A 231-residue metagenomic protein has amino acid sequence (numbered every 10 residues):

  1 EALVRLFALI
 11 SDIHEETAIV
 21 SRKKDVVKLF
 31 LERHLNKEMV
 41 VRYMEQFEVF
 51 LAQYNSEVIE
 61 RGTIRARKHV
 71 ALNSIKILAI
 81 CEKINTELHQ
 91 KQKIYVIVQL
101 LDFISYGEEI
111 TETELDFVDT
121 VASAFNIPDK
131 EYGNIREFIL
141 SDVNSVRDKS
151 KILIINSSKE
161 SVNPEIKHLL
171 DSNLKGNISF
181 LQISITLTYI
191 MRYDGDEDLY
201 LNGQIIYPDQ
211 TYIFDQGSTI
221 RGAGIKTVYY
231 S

Functional and structural regions predicted by a protein language model:
E1-T188, G195: Small-residue-enriched hydrophobic alpha-helices in membranes
E45-F50, S218-G224: Conserved long hydrophobic alpha-helices within structured protein cores
S179-I220, T227: Forkhead-associated
